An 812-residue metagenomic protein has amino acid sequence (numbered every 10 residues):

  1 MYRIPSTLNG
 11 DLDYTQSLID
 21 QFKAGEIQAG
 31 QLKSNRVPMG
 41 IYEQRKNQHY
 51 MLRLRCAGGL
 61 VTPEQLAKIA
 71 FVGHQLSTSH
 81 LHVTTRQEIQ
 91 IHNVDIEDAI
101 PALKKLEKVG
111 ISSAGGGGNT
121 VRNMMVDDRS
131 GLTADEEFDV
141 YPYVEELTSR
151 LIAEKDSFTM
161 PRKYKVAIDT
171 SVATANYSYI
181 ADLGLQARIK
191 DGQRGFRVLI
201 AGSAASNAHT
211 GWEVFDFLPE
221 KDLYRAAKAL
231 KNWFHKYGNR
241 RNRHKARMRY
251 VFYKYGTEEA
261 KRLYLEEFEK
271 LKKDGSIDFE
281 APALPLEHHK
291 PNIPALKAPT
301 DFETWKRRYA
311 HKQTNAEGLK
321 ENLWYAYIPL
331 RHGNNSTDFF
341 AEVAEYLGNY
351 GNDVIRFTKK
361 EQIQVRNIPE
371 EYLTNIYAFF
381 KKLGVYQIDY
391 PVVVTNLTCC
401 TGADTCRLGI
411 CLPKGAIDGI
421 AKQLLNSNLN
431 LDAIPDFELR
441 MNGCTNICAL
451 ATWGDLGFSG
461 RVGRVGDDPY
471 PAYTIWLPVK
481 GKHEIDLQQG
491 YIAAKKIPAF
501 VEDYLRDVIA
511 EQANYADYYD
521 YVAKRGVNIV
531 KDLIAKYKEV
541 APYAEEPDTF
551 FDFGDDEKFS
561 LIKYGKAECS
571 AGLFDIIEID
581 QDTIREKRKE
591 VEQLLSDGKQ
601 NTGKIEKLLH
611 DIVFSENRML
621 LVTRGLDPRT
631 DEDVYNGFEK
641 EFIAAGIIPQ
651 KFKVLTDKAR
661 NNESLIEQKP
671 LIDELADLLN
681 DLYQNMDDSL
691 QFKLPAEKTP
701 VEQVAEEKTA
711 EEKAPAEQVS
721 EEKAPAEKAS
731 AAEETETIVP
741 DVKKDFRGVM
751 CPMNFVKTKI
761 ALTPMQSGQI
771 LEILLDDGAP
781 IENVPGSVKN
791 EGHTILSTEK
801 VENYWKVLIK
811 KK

Functional and structural regions predicted by a protein language model:
M1-E590: Peripheral terminal and linker regions in Fe-S/redox and tRNA-modifying enzymes
D575-Q593, N617-V701: Long, charged low-complexity segments
N601-D627: Hydrophobic alpha-helical packing segments in soluble, helical-rich domains
Q703-K728: Long, intrinsically disordered low-complexity tandem-repeat segments
E733-M765: An N-terminal amphipathic alpha-helical segment
M753-K759, D777-H793: Amphipathic alpha-helical interaction surfaces in cytosolic regulatory modules
K806-K812: Core SAM-dependent methyltransferase catalytic element
